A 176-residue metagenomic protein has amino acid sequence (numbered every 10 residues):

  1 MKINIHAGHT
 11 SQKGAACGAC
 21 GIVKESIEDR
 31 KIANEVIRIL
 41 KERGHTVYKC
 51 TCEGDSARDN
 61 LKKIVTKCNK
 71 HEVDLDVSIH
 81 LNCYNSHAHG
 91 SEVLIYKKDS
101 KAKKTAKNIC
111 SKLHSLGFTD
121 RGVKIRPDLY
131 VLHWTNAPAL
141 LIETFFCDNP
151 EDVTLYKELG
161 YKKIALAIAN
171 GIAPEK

Functional and structural regions predicted by a protein language model:
K2-S91, I95-K104: Catalytic-core regions of hydrolytic enzymes
N4, T10, G14-A15, H71 (+2 more regions): Active-site-adjacent mobile loop/cap segments within catalytic or ligand-binding domains
C20-I22, I64-T66, C110, L140 (+2 more regions): General N-terminal targeting signals
K31, E35, S100-L116, V153-K176: Long, well-ordered alpha-helical scaffolding segments within enzyme catalytic domains, especially pronounced
H45-Y48, D120-R121, A139: Hydrophobic anchor at the start of a short beta-strand that flanks the dinucleotide cofactor-binding loop
R58, S115-H133: Short catalytic/ligand-gating loop segments at beta-alpha or beta-beta junctions within enzyme catalytic domains
